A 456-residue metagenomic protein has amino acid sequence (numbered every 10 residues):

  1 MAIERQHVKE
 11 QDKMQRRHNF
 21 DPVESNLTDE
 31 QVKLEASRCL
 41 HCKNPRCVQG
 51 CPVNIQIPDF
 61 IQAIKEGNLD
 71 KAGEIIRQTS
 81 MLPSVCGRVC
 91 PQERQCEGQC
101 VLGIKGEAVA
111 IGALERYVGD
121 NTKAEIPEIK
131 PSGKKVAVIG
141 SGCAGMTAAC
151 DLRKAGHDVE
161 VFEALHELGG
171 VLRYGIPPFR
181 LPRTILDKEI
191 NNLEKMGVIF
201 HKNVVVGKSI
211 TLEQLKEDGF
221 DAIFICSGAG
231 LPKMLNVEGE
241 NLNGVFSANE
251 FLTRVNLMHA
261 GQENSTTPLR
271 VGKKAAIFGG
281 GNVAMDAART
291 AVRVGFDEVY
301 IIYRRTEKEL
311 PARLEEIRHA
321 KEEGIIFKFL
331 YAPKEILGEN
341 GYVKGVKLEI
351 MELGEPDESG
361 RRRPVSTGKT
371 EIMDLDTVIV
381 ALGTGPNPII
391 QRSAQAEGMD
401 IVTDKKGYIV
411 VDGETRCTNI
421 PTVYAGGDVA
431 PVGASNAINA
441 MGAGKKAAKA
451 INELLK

Functional and structural regions predicted by a protein language model:
Q49, V53-P127, E194, K202 (+2 more regions): Glycine/serine-rich phosphate-binding loop and adjoining beta1-alpha1 elements at the start of nucleotide-handling
K71, K130, K135-I139, D187-V237 (+5 more regions): Feature captures the FAD/FMN-dependent oxidoreductase FAD-binding
M81, G142-C143, E167, G281-V283 (+1 more regions): Residue-level detector of alpha-helix initiation sites
E115-I129, K188-K208, P232-V294, T403-E414: Glycine-rich dinucleotide-binding loop and its adjacent helix/turn
K135-E160, A284-V292: N-terminal Rossmann-like FAD-binding beta1-loop-alpha1 element of flavoenzymes
D158-V161, L165-M196, F200, A288-E335: Rossmann-like dinucleotide-binding cores of NAD(P)H-dependent redox enzymes
N241-G272, P356-G433: FAD-site-proximal beta/loop scaffold in flavoenzymes
V429-K456: A conserved FAD-binding loop/helix module that cradles the flavin
